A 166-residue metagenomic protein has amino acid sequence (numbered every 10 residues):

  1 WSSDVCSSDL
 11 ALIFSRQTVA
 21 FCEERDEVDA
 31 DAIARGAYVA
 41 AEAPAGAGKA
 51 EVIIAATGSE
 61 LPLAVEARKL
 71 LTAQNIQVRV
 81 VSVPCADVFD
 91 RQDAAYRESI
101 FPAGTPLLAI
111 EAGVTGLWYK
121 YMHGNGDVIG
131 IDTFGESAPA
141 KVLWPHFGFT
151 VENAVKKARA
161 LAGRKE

Functional and structural regions predicted by a protein language model:
D4-E166: Thiamine diphosphate
